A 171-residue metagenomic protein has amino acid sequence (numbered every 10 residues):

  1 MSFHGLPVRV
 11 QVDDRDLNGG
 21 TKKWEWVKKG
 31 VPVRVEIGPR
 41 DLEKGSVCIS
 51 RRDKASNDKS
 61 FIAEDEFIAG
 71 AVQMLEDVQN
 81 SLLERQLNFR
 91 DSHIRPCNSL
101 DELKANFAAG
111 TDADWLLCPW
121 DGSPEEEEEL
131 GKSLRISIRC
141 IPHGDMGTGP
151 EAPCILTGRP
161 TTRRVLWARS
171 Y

Functional and structural regions predicted by a protein language model:
M1-Y171: NTP/phosphate- and nucleic-acid-binding module
